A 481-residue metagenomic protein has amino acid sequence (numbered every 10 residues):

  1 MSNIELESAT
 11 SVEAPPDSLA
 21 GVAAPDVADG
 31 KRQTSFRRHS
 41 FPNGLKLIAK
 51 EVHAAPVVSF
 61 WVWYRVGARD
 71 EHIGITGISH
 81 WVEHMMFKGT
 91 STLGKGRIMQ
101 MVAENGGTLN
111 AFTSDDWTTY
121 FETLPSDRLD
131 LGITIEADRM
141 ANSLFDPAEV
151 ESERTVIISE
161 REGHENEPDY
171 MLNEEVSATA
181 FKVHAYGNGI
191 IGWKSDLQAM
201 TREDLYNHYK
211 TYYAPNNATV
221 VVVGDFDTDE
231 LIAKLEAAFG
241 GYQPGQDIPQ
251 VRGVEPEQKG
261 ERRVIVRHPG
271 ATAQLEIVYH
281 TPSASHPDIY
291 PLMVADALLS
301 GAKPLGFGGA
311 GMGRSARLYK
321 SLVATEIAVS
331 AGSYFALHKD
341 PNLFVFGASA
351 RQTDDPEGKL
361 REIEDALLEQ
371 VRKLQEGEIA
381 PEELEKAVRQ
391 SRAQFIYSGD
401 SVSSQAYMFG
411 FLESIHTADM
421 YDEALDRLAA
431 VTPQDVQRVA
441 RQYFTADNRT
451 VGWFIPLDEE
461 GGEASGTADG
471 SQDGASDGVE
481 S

Functional and structural regions predicted by a protein language model:
S2-D17, G21-A24, K182, I190 (+3 more regions): An aromatic/glycine/proline-enriched structural segment found at the starts of mature extracellular/organellar domains
V12-R38, A178-A218, Q246-E255, S283 (+4 more regions): Histidine-acidic residue clusters that define the catalytic metal-binding segment of zinc metallopeptidase domains
G30-S59: Mature N-terminal segment immediately following signal peptide/propeptide cleavage in secreted/periplasmic
K50, A55-W81, K95-R139, Y170-S195 (+5 more regions): M16 family metallopeptidases and their MPP-like homologs
I78-M86, A295: Active-site His/Glu-centered metal-binding helix of metallohydrolases
K88-L93, M140-A148, E376-I379: Short, polar/flexible loop-turn hinges at active-site or ligand-entry regions and domain interfaces
S159-H164, V254-V266, V388-S398: Short, conserved secondary-structure transition motifs
Q437-I455: Bilobed periplasmic-binding protein-like "clamshell/Venus-flytrap" ligand-binding domains
